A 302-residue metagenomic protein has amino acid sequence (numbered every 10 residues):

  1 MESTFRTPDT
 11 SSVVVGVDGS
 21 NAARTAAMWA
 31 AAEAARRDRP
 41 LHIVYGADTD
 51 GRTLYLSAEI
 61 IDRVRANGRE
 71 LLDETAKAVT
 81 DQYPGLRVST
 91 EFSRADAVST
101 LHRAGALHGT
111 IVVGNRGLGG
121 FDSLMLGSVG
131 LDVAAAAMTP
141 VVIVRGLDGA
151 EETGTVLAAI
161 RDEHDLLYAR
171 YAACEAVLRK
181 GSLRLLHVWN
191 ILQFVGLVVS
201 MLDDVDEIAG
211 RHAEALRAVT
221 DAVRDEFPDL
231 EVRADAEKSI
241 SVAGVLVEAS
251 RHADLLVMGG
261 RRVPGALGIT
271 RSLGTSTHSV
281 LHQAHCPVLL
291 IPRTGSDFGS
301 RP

Functional and structural regions predicted by a protein language model:
M1-A22, G109-T110, N115, L131 (+5 more regions): Intrinsically disordered or low-complexity boundary/linker segments at protein termini and domain junctions
M1-P8, A22, E59-D62, K77-I111 (+3 more regions): Structural beta-alpha unit
E2-A58, T155-D203, R224-E226, V232: Small/aliphatic-rich secondary-structure junction motif
R24, A32-A35, I43, R65-L72 (+5 more regions): Conserved N-terminal glycine/acidic-rich loop preference
R37-P40, L86, T139, G181-S182 (+1 more regions): Short glycine/serine/threonine/alanine-rich loop segments
H42-V44, S89-S93, V142, R184-L186 (+2 more regions): General small-molecule cofactor/ligand-binding pocket signal
V113-D132, T153, L255-H282: Glycine-rich, Arg-bearing micro-motifs that act as flexible, cationic patches
S182-G259, L267, R271-S272: Structured core of small recognition/catalytic domains
